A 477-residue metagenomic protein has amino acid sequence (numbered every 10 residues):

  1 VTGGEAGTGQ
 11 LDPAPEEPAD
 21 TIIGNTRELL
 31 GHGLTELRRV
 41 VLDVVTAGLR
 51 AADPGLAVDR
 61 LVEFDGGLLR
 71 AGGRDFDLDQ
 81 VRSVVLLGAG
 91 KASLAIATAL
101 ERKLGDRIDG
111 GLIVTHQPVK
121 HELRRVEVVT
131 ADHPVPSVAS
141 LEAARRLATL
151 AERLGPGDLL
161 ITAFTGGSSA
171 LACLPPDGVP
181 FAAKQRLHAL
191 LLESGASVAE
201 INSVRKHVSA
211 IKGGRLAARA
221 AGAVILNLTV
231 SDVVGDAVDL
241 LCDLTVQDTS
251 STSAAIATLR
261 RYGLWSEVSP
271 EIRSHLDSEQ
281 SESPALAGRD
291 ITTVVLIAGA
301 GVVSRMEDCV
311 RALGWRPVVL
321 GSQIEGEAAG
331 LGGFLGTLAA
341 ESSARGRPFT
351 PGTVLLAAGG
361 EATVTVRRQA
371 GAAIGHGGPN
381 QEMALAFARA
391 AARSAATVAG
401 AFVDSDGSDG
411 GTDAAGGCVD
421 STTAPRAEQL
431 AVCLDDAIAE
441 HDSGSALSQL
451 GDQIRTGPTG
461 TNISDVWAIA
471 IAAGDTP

Functional and structural regions predicted by a protein language model:
G4-V85, L94-K103, S137-P156, L296-T353 (+1 more regions): N-terminal glycine-/serine-/threonine-rich phosphate-binding loop
L87-A89, L112-T115, I161-G166, L226-V233 (+3 more regions): Short beta-strand segments
G88-V119: Active-site cofactor/substrate anionic-group-binding motifs, chiefly glycine- and Lys/Arg-rich phosphate-binding loops
V114-P156, R205: Glycine-rich oxoanion-binding loops at beta->alpha junctions
V179-S197, D248-G263, Q369-G400: Gly/Ser/Thr-rich active-site loops/lids in small-molecule metabolic enzymes that frequently grip phosphoryl groups
L192, V198-L264: A glycine/threonine-rich phosphate-anchoring loop and its flanking beta-alpha core in nucleotide/phosphate-binding
A220-L226, Q247-F334: Accessory alpha-helical/coil subdomains and C-terminal extensions that flank or cap enzyme catalytic cores
H376-P477: Internal helix-turn-beta structural module
